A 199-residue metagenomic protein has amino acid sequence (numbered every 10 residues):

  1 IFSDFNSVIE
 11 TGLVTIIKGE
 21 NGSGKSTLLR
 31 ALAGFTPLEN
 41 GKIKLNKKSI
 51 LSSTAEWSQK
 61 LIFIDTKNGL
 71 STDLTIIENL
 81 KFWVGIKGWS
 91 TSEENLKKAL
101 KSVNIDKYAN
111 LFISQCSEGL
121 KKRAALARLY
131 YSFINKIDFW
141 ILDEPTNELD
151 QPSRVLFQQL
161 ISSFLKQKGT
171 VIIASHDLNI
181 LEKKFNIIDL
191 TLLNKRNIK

Functional and structural regions predicted by a protein language model:
I1-L13, G41: Conserved beta-strand
K18-E20: The feature captures the beta-strand-to-loop junction immediately N-terminal to the Walker
A33: Helix-to-loop junction immediately C-terminal to a conserved catalytic motif
G41-S52, E56-W57: Conserved ABC transporter NBD signature motif
K67, T72-G88: Q-loop/switch helix immediately C-terminal to the Walker
K81, E93-Y108: Conserved ABC ATPase "signature" region
F112-K121: Conserved ABC ATPase signature
F139-E144: Catalytic Walker B motif of ABC-type/P-loop ATPase nucleotide-binding domains
